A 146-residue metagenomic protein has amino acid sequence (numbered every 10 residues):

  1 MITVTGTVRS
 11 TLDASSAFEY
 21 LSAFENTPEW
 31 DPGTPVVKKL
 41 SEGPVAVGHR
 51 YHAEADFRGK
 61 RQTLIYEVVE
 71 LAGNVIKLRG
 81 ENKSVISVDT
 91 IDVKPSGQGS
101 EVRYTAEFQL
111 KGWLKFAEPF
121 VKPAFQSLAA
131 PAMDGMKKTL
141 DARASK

Functional and structural regions predicted by a protein language model:
M1-S41, A46, K146: Hydrophobic ligand-binding cavity/cleft-lining segments
V4, Q62, S87: Exposed loop/turn and edge beta-strand positions of beta-sandwich/beta-sheet ligand-binding modules
R9, V69-E70, D92-K94: Well-ordered beta-strand positions
K38-S84, E101, P131-K146: Glycine-rich portal/gate segments that line the openings of hydrophobic small-molecule binding cavities
R79-P131: Beta-strand/loop substructures that line and gate deep hydrophobic ligand-binding cavities in soluble
